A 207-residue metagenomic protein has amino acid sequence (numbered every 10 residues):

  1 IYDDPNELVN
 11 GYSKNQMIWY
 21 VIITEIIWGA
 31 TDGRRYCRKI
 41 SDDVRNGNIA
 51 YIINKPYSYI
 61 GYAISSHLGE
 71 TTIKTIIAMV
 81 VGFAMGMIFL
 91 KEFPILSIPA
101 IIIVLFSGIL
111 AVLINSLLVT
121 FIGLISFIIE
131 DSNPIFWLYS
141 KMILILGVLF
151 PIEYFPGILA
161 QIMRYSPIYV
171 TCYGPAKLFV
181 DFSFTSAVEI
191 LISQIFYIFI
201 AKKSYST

Functional and structural regions predicted by a protein language model:
I1, F179, I192-T207: Junction motif at the cytosolic side of a transmembrane helix
I1-E25, F184-A187: Transmembrane helix-boundary elements of multi-pass transport/secretion proteins, especially ABC-type permease modules
M17-G82: Hydrophobic alpha-helical transmembrane segments of multi-pass membrane transport proteins
Y20-T24, T31-G33, I103-S107, P156-A160 (+1 more regions): Short alpha-helical transmembrane interface motifs in multi-pass membrane proteins
I26-Y36, V112-L124, I145-Y154, F199-S206: Transmembrane alpha-helical segments that form the membrane-embedded catalytic/substrate-channel core of multi-pass
K39, D43, G47-N48, T120-L124 (+3 more regions): Membrane-spanning helices that line or support transport/gating and their immediate boundary helices in channels
T71-E130, V188-I192, F196, I200: Alpha-helical transmembrane segments and their short interhelical loops
L124-F179: Transmembrane helix segments
